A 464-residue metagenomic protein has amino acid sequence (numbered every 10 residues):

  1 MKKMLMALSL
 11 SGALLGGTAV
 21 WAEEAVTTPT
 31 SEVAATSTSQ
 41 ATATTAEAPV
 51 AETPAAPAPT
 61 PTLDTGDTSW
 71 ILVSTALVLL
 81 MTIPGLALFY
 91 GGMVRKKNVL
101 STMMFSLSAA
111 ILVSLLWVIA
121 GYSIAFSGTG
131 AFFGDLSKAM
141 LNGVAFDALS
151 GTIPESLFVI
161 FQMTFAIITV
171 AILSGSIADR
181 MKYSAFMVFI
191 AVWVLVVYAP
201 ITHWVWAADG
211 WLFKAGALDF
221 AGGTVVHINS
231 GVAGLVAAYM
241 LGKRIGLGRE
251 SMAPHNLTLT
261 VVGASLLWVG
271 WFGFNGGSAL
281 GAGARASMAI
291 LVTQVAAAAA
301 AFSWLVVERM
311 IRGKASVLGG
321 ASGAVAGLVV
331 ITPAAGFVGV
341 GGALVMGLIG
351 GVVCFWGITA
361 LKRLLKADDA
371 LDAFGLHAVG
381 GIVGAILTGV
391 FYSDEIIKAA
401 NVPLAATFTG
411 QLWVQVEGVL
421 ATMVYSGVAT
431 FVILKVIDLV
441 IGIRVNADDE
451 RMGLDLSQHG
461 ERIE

Functional and structural regions predicted by a protein language model:
M1-L8: Bacterial N-terminal signal peptides that target proteins for export
L8-G16: Bacterial N-terminal signal peptides
T18-A22: Sec/Tat signal peptide C-region and signal peptidase I cleavage site
A25-E464: Glycine- and aromatic-enriched membrane alpha-helices
